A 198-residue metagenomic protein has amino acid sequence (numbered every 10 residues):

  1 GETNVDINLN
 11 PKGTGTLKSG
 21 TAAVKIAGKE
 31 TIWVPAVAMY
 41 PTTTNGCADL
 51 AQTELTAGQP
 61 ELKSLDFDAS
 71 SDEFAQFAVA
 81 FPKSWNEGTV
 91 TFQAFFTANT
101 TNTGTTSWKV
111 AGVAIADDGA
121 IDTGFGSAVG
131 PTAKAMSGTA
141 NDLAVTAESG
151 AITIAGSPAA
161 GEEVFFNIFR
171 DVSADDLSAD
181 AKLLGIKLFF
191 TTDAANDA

Functional and structural regions predicted by a protein language model:
G1-E2, D6-K12, T16-T21, K25-G28 (+2 more regions): Beta-strand-rich, repetitive solenoid scaffolds
A22-S70: N-terminal leader/pro-regions and domain N-caps
D68-S84, T89: Short beta-strands within extracellular/lumenal beta-sheet-rich domains
G88-A98, T106, I186: A short beta-strand element within beta-rich, extracytoplasmic domains of secreted/secretory-pathway proteins
N102-V110, D180-L183: Short coil-to-beta strand junction motifs in C2/discoidin
A120-S157: Extracellular carbohydrate recognition and processing domains and analogous Trp-centered ligand-binding platforms
S157-V172: Noncatalytic modules at the cell exterior or secretory-pathway interfaces, chiefly beta-strand-rich lectin/adhesion
F169-A198: Proprotein-processing/basic-patch segments
